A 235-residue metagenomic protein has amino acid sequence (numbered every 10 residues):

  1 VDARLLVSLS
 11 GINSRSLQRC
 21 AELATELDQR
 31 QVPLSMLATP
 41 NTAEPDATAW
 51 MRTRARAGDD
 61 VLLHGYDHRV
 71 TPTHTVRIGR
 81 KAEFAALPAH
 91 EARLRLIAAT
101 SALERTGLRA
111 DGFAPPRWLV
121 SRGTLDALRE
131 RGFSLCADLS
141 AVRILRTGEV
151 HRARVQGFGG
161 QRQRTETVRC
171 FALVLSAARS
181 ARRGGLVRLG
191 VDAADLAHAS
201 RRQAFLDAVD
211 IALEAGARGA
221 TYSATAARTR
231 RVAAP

Functional and structural regions predicted by a protein language model:
V1-D60, A102-R105, L189, R202: Active-site beta->alpha N-cap acidic-glycine motif
S8, T73-R93: Glycine-rich phosphate-binding "P-loop"
L9-G11, M36-P40, L63-D67, A114-R117 (+2 more regions): A cross-domain feature marking catalytic cores of carbohydrate-active enzymes and several ubiquitous metabolic/repair
I12-Q18, L37-A49, A114-G123, I144 (+3 more regions): Acidic-and-aromatic substrate-binding clefts and catalytic sites of carbohydrate-active enzymes
Q31, L135, L186-P235: C-terminal domain-boundary segment and adjacent tail
G65-T71, A226: Short glycine-enriched loops at secondary-structure junctions
A86-Q156, A197, R201-Q203: Catalytic domains of cell-wall/extracellular-matrix polysaccharide-remodeling enzymes, centered on de-N-acetylation
R154-D195: A conserved mid-domain beta-alpha-beta active-site/ligand-binding segment of alpha/beta enzyme cores
